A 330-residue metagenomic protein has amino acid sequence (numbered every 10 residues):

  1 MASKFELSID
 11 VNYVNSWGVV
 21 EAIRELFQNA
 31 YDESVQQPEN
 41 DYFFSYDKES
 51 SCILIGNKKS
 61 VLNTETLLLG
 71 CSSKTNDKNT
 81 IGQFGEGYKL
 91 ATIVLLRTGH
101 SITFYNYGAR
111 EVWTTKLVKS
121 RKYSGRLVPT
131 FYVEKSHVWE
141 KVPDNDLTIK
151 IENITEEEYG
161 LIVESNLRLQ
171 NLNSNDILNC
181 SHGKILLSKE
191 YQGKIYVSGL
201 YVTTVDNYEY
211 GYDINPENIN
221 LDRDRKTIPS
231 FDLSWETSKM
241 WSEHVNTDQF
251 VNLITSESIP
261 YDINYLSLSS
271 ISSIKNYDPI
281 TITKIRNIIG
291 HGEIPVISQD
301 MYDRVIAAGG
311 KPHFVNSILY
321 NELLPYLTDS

Functional and structural regions predicted by a protein language model:
M1-N40, T98-T103, Y107-S330: N-terminal assembly/transducer modules of large multi-domain enzymes, emphasizing dimerization/partner-binding
E39-S50: Short beta-strand/loop element within the Bergerat-fold HATPase_c
S50-L54, D146-T148: Intrinsic-disorder/low-complexity, polar/charged segments enriched in Ser/Thr/Lys/Arg/Asp/Glu/Gln
L54-T114: Flexible ATP-lid and adjacent glycine-rich G1/G2 motifs of the Bergerat
